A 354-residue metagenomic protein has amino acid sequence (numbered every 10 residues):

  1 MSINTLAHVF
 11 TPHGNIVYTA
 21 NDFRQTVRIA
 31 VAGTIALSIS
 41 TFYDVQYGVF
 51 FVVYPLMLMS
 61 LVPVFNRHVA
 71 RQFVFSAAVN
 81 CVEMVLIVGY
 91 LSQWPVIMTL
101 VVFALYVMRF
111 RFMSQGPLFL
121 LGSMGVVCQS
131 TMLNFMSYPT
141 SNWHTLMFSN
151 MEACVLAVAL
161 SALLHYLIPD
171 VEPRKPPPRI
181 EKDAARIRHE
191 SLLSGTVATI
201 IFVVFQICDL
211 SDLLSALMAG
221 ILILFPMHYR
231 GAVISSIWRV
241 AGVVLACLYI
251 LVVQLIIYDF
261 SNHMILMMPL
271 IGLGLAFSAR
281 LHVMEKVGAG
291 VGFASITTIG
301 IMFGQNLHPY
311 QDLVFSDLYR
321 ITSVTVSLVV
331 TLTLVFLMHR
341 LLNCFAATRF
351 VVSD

Functional and structural regions predicted by a protein language model:
M1-L121, F135-I271, F277-D354: Alpha-helical transmembrane segments and their membrane-interface boundaries that form or gate the permeation pathway
T131: Conserved catalytic neighborhood of penicillin-recognizing serine enzymes
